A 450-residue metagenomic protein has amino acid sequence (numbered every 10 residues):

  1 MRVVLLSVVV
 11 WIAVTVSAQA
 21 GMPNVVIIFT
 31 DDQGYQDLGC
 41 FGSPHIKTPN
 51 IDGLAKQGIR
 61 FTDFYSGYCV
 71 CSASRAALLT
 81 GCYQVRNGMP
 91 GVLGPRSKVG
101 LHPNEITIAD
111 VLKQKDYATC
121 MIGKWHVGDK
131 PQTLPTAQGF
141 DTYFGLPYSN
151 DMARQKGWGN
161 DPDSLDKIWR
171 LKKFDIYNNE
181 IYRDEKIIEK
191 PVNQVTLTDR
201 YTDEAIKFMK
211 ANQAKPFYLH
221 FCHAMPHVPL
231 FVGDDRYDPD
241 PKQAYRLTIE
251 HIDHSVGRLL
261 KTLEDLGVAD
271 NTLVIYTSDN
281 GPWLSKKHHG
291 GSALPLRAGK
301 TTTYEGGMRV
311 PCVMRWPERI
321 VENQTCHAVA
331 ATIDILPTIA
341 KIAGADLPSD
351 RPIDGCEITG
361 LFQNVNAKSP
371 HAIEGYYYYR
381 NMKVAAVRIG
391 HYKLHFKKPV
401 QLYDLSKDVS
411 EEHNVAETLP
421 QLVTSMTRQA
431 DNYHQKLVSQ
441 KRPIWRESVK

Functional and structural regions predicted by a protein language model:
R2, V16-F396, V400, L405-K450: Formylglycine-dependent sulfatase
V4-T15: Bacterial N-terminal signal peptides
